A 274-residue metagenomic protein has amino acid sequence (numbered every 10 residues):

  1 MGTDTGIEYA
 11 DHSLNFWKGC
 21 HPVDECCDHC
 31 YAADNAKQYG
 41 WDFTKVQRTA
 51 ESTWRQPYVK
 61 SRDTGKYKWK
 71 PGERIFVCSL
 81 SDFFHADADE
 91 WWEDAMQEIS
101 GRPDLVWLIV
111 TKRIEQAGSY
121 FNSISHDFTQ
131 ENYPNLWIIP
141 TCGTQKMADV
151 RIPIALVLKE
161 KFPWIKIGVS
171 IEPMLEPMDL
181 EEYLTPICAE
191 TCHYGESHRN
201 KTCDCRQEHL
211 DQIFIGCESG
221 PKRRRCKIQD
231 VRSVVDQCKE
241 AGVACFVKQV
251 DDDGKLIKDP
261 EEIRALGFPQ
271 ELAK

Functional and structural regions predicted by a protein language model:
M1-I75: N-terminal [4Fe-4S]-dependent radical SAM core
N35, E218, V250: Flexible loop residues that form catalytic and substrate-binding hotspots at small-molecule/glycan-binding clefts
W41, E181-Y183, I257-P260: Short aromatic-enriched loop/helix-cap "lid" or pocket-rim segments at secondary-structure transitions that line
W54-A244: Conserved AdoMet/S-adenosylmethionine-binding subsite of the radical SAM
D251-K274: C-terminal accessory extensions appended to soluble enzyme cores
